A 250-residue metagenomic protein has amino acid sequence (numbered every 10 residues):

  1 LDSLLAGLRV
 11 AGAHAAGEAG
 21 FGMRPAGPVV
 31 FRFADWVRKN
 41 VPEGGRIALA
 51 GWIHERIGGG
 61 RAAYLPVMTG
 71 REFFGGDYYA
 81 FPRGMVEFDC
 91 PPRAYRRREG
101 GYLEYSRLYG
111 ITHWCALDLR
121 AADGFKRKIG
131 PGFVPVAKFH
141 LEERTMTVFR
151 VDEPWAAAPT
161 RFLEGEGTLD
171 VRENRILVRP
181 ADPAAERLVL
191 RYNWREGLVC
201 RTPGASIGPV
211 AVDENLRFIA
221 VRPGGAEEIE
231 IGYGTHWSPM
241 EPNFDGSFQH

Functional and structural regions predicted by a protein language model:
L1-F248: Extracytoplasmic
